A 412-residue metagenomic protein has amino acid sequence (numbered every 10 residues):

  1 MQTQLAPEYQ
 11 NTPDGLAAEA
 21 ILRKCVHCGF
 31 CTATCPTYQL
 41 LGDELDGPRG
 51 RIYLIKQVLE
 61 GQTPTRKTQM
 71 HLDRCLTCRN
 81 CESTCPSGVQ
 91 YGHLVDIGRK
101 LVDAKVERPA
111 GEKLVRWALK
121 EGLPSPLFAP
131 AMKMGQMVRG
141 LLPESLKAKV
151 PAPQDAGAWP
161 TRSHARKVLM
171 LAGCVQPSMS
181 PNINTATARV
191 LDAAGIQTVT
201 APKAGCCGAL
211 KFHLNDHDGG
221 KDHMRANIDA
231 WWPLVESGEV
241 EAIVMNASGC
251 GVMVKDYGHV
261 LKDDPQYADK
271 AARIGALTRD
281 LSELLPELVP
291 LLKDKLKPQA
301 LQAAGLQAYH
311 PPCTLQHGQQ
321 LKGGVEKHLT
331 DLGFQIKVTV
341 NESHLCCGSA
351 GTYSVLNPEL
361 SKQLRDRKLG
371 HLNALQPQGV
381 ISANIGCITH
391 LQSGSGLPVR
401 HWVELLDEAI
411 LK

Functional and structural regions predicted by a protein language model:
M1-C28: Generic N-terminal leader/targeting and pre-domain segments
M1-N11, T37-M70, G88-W117, R400-L405: Non-heme iron-sulfur electron-transfer modules
D14-G15, Y91-K412: Iron-sulfur cluster-binding electron-transfer modules in prokaryotic oxidoreductases
E19-Y38, T65-V89, T314, H344: Cysteine-centered iron-sulfur cluster-binding motifs in ferredoxin-type domains/subunits of redox enzymes
C28, L45-R51, T65-T68, R74-C78 (+8 more regions): Generic structural signal for well-ordered secondary structure
G29-A33, D43-G47, T198-T200: N-terminal glycine-rich anion-binding loops that anchor highly charged ligand groups
E60, T84, N215: Short His/Asp/Glu-rich catalytic/ion-coordination signatures at enzyme active sites or charged loops
